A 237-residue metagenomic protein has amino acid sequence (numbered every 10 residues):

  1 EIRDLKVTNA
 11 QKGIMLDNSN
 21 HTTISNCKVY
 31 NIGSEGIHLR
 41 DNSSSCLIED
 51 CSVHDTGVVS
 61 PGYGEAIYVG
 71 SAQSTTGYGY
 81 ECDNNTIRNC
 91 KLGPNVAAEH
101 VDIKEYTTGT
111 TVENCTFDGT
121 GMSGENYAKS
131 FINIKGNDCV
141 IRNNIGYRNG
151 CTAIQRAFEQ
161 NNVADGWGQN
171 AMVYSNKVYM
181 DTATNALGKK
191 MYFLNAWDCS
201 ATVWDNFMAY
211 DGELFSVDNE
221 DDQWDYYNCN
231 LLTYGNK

Functional and structural regions predicted by a protein language model:
E1-N9, N20-S34, H38, S43-V58 (+8 more regions): Right-handed parallel beta-helix
F131-I132, Q160-D165, F193-L194: Short, contiguous acidic/charged loop-to-helix segments that flank catalytic cores in large enzymes
T152-N162: Loop/turn-rich, solvent-exposed surfaces of beta-rich toroidal or solenoidal domains
L187: Beta-strand acidic-aromatic groove motif in beta-rich domains, primarily in extracellular
M191-N195, G212-N228, T233: CBM-like carbohydrate-recognition segments
